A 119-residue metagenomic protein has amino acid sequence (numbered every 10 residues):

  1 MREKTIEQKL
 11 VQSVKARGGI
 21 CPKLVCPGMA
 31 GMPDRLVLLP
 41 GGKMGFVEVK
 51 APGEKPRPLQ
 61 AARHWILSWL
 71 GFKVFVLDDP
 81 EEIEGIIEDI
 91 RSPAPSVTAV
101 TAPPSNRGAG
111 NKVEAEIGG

Functional and structural regions predicted by a protein language model:
M1-G119: Catalytic phosphate/metal-binding cores of nucleic-acid and nucleotide-processing enzymes, i.e., regions that mediate
